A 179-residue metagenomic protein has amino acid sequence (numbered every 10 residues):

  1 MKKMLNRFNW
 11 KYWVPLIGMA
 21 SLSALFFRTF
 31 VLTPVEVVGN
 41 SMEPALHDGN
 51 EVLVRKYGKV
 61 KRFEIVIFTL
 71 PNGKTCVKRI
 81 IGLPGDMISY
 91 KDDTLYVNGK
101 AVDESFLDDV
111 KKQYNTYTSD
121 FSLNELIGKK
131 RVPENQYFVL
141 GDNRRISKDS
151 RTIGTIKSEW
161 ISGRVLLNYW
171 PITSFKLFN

Functional and structural regions predicted by a protein language model:
K2-K11, F26, F30, D48-N179: Soluble "head" domains of membrane/secretory-pathway proteins
A24-E43: Aromatic-capped interface at the extracytoplasmic side of an N-terminal signal-anchor transmembrane helix
